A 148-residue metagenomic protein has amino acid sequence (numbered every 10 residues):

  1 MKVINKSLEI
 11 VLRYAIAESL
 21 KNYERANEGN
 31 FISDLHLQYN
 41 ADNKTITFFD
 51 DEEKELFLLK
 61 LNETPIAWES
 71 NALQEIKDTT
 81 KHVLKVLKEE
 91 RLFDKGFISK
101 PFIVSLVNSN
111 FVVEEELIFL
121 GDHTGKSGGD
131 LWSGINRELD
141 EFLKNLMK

Functional and structural regions predicted by a protein language model:
K6, L12-E63: N-terminal interaction modules that seed assembly of large macromolecular complexes
L8, L12-I16, L20, E24 (+6 more regions): Hydrophobic face of amphipathic alpha-helices
S19-N30, L87-E90, D94, L146: Short secondary-structure junctions and interdomain/linker hinges
D50-E52, L61-E63, N71-L73, F119 (+1 more regions): Surface-exposed beta-strand edges and their flanking turn/coil or helix-capping segments
F57-L84: A broadly used, surface-exposed interaction patch
Q74-K126: Amphipathic protein-protein interaction modules
V112-K148: Glycine-rich, aromatic-bearing surface loops/beta-hairpins
